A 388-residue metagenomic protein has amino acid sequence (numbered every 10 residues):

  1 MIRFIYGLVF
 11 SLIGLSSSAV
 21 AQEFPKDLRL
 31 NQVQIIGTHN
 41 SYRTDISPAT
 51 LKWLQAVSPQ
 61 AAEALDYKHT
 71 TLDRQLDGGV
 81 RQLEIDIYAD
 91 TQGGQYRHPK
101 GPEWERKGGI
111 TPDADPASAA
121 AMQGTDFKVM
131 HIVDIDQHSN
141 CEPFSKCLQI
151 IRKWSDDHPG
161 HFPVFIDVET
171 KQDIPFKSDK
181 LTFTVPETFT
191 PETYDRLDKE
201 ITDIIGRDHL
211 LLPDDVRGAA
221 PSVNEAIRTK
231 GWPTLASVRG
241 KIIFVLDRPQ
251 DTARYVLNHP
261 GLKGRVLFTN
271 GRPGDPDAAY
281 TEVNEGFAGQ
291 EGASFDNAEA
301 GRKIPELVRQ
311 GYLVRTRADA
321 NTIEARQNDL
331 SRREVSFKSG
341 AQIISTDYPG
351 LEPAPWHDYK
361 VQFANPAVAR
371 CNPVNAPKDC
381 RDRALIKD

Functional and structural regions predicted by a protein language model:
M1-I2: N-terminal secretory signal peptides that target proteins for export/translocation
I5-S16: Bacterial N-terminal signal peptides
S17-A21: Sec/Tat signal peptide C-region and signal peptidase I cleavage site
Q22-D388: Catalytic cores of phosphodiester-bond hydrolases, prominently lipid phosphodiesterases
